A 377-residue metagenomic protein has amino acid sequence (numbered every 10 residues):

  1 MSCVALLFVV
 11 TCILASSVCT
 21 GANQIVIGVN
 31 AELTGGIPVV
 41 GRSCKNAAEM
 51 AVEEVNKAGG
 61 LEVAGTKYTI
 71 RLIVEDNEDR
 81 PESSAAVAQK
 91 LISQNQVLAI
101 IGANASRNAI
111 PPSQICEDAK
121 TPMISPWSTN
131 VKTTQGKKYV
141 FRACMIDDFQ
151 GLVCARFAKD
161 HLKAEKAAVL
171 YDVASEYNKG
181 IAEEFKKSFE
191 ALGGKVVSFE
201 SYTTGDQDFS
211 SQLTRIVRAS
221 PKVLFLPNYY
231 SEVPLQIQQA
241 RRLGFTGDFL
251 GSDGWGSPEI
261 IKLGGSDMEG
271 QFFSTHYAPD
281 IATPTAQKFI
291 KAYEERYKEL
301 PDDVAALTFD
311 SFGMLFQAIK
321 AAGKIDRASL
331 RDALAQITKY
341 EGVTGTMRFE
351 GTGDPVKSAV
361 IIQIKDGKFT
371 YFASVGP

Functional and structural regions predicted by a protein language model:
M1-V26, G376-P377: Short, low-complexity disordered leader/linker segments with a strong preference for bacterial N-terminal type II
V26, V39-N46, A58-T134, A143 (+2 more regions): Beta-alpha junction/loop-to-helix N-cap segments that form part of ligand/metal-binding clefts
G28-E49, E75-P81, N104-R107, L170-K179 (+3 more regions): Extracytoplasmic "Venus flytrap"
L33, V140-T204, V223, L315: An alpha-beta-alpha
S84, A143-K166, K179-I181, D208-S210 (+4 more regions): Hydrophobic alpha-helical segments within soluble ligand-binding/sensing domains
L91-N104, I124-P126, K166-Y171, S220-Y230 (+3 more regions): Periplasmic-binding protein-like
C116, I181-S274: Extracellular/periplasmic bilobed ligand-binding domains
E295-A305, F316-Y371: Segments of small-molecule ligand-sensing domains
